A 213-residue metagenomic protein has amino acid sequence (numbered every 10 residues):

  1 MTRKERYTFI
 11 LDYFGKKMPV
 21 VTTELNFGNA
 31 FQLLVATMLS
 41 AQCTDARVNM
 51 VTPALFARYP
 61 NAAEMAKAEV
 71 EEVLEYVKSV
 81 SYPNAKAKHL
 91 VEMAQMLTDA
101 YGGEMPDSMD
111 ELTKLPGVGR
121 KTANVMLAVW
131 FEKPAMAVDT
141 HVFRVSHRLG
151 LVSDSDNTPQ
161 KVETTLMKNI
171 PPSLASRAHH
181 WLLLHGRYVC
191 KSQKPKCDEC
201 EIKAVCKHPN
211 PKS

Functional and structural regions predicted by a protein language model:
T2-S213: Catalytic cores of DNA base-excision repair glycosylases
